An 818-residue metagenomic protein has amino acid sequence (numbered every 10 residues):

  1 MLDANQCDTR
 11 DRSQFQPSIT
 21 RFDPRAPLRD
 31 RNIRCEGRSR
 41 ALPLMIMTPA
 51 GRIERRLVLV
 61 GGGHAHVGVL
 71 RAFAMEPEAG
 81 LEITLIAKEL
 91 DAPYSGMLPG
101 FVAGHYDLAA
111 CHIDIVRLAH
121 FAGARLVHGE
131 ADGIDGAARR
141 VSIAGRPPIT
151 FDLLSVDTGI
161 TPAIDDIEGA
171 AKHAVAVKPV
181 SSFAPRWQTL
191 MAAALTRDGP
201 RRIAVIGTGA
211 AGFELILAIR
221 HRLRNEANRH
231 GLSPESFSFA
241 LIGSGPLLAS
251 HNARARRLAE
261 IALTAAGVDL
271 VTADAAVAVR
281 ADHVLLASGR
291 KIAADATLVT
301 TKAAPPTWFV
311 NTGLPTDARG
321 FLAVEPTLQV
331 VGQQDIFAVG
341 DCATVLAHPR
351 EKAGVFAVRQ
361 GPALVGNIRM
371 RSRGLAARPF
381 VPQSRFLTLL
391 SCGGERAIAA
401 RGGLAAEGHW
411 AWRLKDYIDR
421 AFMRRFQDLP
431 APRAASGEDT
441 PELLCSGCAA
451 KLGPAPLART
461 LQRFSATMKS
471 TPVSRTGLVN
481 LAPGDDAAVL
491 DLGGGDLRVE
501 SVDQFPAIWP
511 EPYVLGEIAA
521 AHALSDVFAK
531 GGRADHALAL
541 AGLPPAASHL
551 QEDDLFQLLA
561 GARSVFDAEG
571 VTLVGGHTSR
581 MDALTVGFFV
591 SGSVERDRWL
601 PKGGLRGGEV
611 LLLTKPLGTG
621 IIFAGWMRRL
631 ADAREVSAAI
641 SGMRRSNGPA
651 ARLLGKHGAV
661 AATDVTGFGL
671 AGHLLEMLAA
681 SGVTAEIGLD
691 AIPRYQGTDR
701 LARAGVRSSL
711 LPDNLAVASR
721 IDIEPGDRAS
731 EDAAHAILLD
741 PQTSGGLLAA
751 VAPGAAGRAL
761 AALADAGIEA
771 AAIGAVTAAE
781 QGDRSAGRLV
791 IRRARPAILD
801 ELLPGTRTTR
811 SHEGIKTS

Functional and structural regions predicted by a protein language model:
I46-R125, V205, A210-H251: Beta1-alpha1 glycine-rich phosphate/pyrophosphate-binding loop at the start of Rossmann-like nucleotide-binding domains
I46-R56, G123-A204, G231, L298: FAD-binding core/adjacent interface of flavoenzyme oxidoreductases
I53, G394-E438: C-terminal auxiliary extensions adjacent to catalytic cores
K172-G199, K291-R359: FAD-site-proximal beta/loop scaffold in flavoenzymes
C342-L390: A conserved FAD-binding loop/helix module that cradles the flavin
D439-K530, V574, R606-L612, D765-I768: N-terminal glycine-rich phosphate/pyrophosphate-binding loops that anchor nucleotide-derived ligands and cofactors
G494-W509, V514-E517, R533-A631, A775 (+1 more regions): Glycine-rich anion-binding loops of enzyme active sites
A546-T572, S579-L584, K656-A662, T666-S818: Glycine-/charge-enriched secondary-structure boundary and capping motifs
